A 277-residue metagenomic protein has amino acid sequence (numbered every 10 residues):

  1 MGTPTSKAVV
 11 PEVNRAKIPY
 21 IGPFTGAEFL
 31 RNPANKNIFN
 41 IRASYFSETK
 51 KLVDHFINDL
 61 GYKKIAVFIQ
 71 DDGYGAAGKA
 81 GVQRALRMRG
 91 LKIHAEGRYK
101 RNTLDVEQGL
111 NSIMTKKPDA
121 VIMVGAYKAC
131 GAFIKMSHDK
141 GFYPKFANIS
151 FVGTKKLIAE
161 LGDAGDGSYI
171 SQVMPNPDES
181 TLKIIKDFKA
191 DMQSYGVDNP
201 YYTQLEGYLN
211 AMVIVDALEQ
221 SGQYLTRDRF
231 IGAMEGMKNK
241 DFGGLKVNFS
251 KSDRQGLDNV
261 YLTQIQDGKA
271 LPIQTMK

Functional and structural regions predicted by a protein language model:
M1-E96, Y143-I170: Extracytoplasmic ligand/sensor domains, especially the bilobed periplasmic-binding protein
T3-P11, D119-K140, N210: Hydrophobic alpha-helical
V10-I18, D54-Y62, Q83-L91, N111-P118 (+4 more regions): Sec-exported extracytoplasmic/periplasmic mature domains
K36-R42, D72, V173-D178, G196-Y201 (+2 more regions): Second-shell loop/turn segments in exported
E48, G78, A129, I184 (+1 more regions): Catalytic-loop motifs flanking and including active-site residues across diverse enzymes
E48-K51, R98-S112, S180-T181: Structural motif
I134-G207, Q264-Q266, A270-P272: Extracellular/periplasmic periplasmic-binding protein-like sensory domains
S194-Q204, V215-K269: Segments of small-molecule ligand-sensing domains
